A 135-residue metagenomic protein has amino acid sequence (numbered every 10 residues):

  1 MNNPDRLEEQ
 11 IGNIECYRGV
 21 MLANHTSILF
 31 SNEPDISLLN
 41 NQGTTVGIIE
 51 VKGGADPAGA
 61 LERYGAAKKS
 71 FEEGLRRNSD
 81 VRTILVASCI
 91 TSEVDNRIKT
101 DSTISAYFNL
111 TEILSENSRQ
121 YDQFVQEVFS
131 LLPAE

Functional and structural regions predicted by a protein language model:
N2-E135: Catalytic core segments in nucleotide and nucleic-acid processing enzymes
